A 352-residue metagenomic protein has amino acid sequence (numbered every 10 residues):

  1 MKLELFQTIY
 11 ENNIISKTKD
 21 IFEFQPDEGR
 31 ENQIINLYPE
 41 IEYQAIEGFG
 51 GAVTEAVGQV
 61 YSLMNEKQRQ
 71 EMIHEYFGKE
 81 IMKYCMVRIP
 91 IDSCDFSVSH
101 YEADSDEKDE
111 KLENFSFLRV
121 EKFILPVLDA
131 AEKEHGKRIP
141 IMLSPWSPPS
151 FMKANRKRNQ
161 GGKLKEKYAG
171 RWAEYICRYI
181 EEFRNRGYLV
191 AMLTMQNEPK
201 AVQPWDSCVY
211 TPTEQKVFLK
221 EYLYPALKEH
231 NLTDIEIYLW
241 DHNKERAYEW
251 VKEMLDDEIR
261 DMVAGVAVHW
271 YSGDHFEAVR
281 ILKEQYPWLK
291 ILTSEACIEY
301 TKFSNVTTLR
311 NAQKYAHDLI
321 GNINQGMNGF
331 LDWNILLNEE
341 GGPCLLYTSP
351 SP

Functional and structural regions predicted by a protein language model:
K19-V190: N-terminal catalytic cores of secreted or lumenal carbohydrate-active enzymes
G48-V53, C85-P90, P140-L143, A191-M195 (+4 more regions): Structural recognition of the beta-strand scaffold that forms the well-ordered cores of secreted hydrolase catalytic
T54-A56, D92-C94, W146-P148, M195-K200 (+4 more regions): Active-site beta-loop-alpha junctions enriched in small/polar residues
F96-H100, P149-R156, K200-P204, A247-E249 (+2 more regions): Short acidic/His/Gly/Ser-rich catalytic and metal-binding motifs that mark active-site loops of diverse hydrolases
W146-R158, A191-Q215: Active-site-proximal loop/short-helix segments that contain or immediately flank catalytic acid/base residue(s)
N185-R186, D206-E299: Active-site neighborhood of glycoside hydrolase catalytic domains
V268-E340: Catalytic-core region of carbohydrate-active enzymes that cleave or remodel glycosidic bonds
Y347-P352: Conserved small/polar residues in nucleotide/adenosyl-binding loops
